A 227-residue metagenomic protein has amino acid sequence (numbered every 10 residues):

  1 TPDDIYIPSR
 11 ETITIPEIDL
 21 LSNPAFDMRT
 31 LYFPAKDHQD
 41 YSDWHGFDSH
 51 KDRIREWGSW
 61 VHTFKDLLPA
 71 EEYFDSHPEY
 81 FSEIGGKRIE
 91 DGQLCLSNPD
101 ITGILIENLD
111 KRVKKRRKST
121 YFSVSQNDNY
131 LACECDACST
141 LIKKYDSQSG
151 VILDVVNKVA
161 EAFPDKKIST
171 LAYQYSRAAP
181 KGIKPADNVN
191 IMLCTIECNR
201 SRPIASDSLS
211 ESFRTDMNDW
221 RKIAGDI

Functional and structural regions predicted by a protein language model:
T1-V156, A160-D165, S169-A172, N190-C194 (+2 more regions): Feature activates predominantly on carbohydrate-active enzymes
A132-C133, A178-A179, R200-R202: Extracytoplasmic/secreted cell-surface and envelope-processing proteins
Y173-G182, D207-D219: Alpha-helical scaffolding within the catalytic cores of extracellular/periplasmic polymer-degrading hydrolases
I183-D207: Aromatic- and acid-rich polysaccharide-binding/catalytic face of secreted or lumenal carbohydrate-active enzymes
